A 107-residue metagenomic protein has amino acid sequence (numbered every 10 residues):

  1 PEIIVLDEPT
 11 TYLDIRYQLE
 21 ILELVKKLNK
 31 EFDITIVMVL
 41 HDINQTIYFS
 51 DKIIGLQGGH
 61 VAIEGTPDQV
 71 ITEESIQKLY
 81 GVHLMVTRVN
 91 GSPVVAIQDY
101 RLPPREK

Functional and structural regions predicted by a protein language model:
I4-D7: Catalytic Walker B motif of ABC-type/P-loop ATPase nucleotide-binding domains
I15-Y17: Helix N-cap at the start of a conserved alpha-helix in ABC-type nucleotide-binding domains
L19-F32: Helical segment within the ABC ATPase nucleotide-binding domain
L40-H41: H-loop/switch region of ABC-family ATPase nucleotide-binding domains
T46-Y48: A short, surface-exposed alpha-helical micro-motif characterized by mixed small hydrophobic and charged/polar residues
E64-G65: ABC ATPase "signature
L79-K107: ABC ATPase nucleotide-binding domains
